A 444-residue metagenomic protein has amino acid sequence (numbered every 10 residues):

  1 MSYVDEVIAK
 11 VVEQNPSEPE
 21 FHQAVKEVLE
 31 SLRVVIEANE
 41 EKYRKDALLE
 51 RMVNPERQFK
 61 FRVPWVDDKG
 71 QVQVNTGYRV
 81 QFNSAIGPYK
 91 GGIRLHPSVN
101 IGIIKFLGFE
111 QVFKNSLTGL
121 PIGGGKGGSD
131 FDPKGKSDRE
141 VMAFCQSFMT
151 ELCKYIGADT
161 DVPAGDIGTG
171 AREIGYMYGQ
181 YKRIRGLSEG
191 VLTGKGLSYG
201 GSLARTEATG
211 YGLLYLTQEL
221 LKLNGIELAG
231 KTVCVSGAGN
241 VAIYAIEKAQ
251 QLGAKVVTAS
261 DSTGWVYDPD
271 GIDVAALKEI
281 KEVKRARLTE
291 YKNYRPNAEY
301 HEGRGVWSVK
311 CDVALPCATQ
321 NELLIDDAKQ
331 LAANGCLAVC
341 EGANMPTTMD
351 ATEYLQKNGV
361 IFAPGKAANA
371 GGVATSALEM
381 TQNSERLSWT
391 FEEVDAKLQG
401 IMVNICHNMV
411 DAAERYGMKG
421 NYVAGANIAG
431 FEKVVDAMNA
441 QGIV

Functional and structural regions predicted by a protein language model:
S2-A24, L220, A332-V444: Adenosine-phosphate binding glycine-rich loop
P19-H22, A38-K45, G119, I156-G165 (+4 more regions): Flexible, glycine/charged-enriched surface loops at secondary-structure junctions
K42-Q71: Structured beta-strand/loop patches that form or line metal/cofactor-binding pockets in enzymes
H96, N115-A229: Glycine/serine-rich phosphate-binding loop and adjoining beta1-alpha1 elements at the start of nucleotide-handling
T160-A164, L187-L192, V235, T258-D261 (+5 more regions): General beta-strand structural signal in soluble alpha/beta enzymes
T193-G196, G201-K310: Glycine-rich phosphate/diphosphate-binding loop of Rossmann-like nucleotide-binding domains
G264-F362, A367: Rossmann-like adenosine-cofactor binding region
